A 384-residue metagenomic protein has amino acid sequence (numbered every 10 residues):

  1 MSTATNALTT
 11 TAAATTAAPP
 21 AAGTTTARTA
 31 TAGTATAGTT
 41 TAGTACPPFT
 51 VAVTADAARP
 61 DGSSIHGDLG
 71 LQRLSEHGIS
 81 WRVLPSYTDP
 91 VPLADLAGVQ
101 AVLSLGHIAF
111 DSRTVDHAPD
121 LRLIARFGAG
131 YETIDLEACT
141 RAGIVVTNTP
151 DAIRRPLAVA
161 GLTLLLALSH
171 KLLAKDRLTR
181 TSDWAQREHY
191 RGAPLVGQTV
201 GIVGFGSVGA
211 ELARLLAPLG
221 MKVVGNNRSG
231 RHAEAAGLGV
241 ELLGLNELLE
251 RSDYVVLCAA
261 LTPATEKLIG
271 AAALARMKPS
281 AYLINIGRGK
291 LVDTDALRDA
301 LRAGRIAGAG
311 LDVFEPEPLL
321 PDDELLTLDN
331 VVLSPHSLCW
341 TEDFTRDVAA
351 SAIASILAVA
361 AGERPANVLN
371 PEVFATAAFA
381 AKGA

Functional and structural regions predicted by a protein language model:
M1-V99, A360, A377-A384: N-terminal glycine-/charge-rich "phosphate-binding" loop or analogous flexible N-terminal tail
C46-F49, L69, H189-P279: Rossmann-like dinucleotide/phosphate-binding beta-alpha-beta segment
D95-A101, P119-L121, E250-Y254, K278-A281: Short acidic/histidine-rich motifs immediately flanking catalytic phosphotransfer sites in two-component signaling
A97-R177: Phosphate/diphosphate ligand-binding glycine-rich loop within oxidoreductases
G106-H107, A129, D253, A259-L261 (+1 more regions): Short glycine-/small-residue-rich Rossmann-like dinucleotide-binding loops
A109-L121, A138, A264-L283: Rossmann-fold NAD(P) dinucleotide-binding segment
A142, P150-T199, R214, P218 (+1 more regions): Phosphate-binding beta-alpha-beta segment of Rossmann-like dinucleotide-binding domains, i.e., the NAD(P)
S280-A384: Rossmann-like dinucleotide-binding domain for NAD(H)/NADP(H)
